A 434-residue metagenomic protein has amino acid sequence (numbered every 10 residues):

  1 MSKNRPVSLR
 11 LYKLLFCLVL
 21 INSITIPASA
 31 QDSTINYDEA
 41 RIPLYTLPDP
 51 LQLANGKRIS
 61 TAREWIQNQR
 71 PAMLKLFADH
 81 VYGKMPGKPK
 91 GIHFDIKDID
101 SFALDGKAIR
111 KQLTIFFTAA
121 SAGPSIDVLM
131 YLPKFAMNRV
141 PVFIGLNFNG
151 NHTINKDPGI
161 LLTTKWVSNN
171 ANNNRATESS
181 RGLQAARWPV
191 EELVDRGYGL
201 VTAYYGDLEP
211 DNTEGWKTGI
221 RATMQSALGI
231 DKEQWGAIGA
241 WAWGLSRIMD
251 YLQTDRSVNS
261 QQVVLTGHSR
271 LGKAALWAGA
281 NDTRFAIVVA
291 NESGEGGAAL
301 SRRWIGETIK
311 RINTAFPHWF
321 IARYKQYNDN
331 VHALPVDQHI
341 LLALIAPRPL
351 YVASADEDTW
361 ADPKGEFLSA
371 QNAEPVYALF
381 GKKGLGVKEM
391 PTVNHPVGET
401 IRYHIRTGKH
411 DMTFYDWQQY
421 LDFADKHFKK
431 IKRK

Functional and structural regions predicted by a protein language model:
K13-T25: Bacterial N-terminal signal peptides
P48, L53-A54, R58-K134: Non-catalytic accessory segments flanking enzyme active sites
D127-M130, N138-F148: Short beta-strand element of the alpha/beta-hydrolase
L146-T254, L300-R303: Cap/lid segment of the alpha/beta-hydrolase catalytic domain
I220-T223, A290-L341, E366-E389: Mobile cap/lid helix-loop segments that gate and shape the active-site cleft of serine hydrolases
R247-E307, N330: Primarily recognizes the serine-hydrolase "nucleophile elbow" in alpha/beta-hydrolase and SGNH/GDSL folds
A346-D362, R406-G408: Conserved strand-to-loop "acid loop" that flanks and positions the catalytic carboxylate
A370-K434: C-terminal catalytic histidine-bearing segment of alpha/beta-hydrolase fold enzymes
